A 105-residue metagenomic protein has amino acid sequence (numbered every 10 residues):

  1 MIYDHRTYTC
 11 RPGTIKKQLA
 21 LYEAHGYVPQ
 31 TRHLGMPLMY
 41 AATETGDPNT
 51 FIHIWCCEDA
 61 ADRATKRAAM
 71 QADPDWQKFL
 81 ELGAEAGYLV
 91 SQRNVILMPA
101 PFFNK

Functional and structural regions predicted by a protein language model:
I2-Y8, I52: Active-site-flanking beta-strand signature of metal-NTP-handling nucleotidyl enzymes and homologous cyclase-like
R6, W55, R63: GIY-YIG nuclease signature motif recognition
K16-A20, D59-Q71: Short amphipathic alpha-helices within nucleic acid-binding modules
P29-I52, E58, Q77-K105: Glycine-rich beta-strand-turn "strand-cap" elements at beta-sheet edges
H33, M70-D73: Structured segments of extracytoplasmic/periplasmic soluble domains in secreted or envelope-associated proteins
